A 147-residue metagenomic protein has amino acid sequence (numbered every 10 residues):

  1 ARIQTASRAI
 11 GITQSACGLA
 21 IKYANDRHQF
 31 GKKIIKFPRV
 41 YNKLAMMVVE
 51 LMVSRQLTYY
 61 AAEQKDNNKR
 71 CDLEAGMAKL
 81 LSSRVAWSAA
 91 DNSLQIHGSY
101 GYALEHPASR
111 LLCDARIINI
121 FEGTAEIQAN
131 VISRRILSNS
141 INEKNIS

Functional and structural regions predicted by a protein language model:
R2-S147: Alpha-helical interface subdomain recognition
